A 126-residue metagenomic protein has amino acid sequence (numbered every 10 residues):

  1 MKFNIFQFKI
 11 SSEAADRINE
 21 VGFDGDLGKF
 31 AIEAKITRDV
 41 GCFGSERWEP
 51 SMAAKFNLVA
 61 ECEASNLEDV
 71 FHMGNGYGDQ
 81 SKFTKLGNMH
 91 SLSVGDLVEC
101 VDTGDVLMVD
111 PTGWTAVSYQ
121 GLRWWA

Functional and structural regions predicted by a protein language model:
M1-N66: Extended boundary segments
Q7, L67, G74, L107 (+1 more regions): Broad hydrophobic/π-residue packing in well-ordered secondary structure
V21-L27, V40-F43, M73, L86 (+2 more regions): Feature targets compositionally biased, intrinsically disordered low-complexity regions with long contiguous runs
D24-F30, F43-E46, G78, L97 (+2 more regions): Compositionally biased, intrinsically disordered low-complexity regions
I32-A34, L58, S81-F83, D102 (+2 more regions): Hydrophobic transmembrane signal anchors and adjacent membrane-proximal interface regions, especially in viral
V40-D102: Short, conserved turn/kink motifs that form compact alpha/beta structural patches or helix kinks used as
N88-A126: Short, compact, well-ordered microdomains
